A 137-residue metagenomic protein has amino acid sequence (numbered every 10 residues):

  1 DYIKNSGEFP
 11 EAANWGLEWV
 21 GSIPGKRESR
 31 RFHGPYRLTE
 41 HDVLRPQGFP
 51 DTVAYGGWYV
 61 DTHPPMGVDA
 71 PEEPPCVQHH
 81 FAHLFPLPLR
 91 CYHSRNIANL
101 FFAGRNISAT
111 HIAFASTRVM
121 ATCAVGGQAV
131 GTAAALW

Functional and structural regions predicted by a protein language model:
D1-W137: Flavin (FAD/FMN)-binding glycine-rich loop and adjacent Rossmann-like elements that form
